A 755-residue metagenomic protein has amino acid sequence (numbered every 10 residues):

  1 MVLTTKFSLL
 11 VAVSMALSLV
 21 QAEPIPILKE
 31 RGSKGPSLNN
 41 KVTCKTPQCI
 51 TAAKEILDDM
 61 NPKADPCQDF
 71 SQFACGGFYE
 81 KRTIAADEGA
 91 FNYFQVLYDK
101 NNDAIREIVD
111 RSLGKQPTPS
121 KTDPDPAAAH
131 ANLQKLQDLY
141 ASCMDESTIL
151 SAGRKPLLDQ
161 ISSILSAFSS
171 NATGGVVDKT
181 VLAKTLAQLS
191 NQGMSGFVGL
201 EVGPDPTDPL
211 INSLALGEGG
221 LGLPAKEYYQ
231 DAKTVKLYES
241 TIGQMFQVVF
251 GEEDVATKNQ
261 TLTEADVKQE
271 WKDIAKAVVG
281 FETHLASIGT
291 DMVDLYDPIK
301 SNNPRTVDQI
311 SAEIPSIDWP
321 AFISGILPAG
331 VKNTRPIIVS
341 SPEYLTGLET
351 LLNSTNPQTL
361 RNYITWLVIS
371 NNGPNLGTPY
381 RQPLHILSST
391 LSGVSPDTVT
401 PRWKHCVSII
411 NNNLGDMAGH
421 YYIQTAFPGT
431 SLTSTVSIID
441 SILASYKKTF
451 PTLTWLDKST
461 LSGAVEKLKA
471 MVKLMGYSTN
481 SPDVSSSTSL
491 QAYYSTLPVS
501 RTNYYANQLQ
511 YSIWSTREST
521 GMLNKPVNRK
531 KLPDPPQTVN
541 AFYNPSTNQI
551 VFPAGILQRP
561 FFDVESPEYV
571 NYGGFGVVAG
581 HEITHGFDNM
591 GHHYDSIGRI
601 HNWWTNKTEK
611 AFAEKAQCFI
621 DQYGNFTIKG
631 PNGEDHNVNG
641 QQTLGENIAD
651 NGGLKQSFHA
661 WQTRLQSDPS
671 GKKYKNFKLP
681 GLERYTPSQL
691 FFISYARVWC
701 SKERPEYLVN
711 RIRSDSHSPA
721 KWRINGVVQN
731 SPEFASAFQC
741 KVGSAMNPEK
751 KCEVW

Functional and structural regions predicted by a protein language model:
M1-P26: Fungal secretory targeting signals
A22-S37: Fungal extracellular Ser/Thr-rich, low-complexity intrinsically disordered regions
E23, L38, P47, A312-S316 (+6 more regions): Intrinsically disordered, low-complexity linker/terminal regions across diverse proteins
G35-D58: Short, Gly/Pro- and small/polar-rich lid/capping loops
C44-C49, A64-D69, F73-S151: Active-site-surrounding "flap" and adjacent substrate/cofactor-binding loops of secreted or lumenal enzymes, prototyped
I56, K81-A85, I108, A225-E227 (+4 more regions): Short, solvent-exposed loop/turn and secondary-structure capping segments
D59-K81, E227-Q247, L456, L644 (+1 more regions): Hydrophobic/aromatic-rich, well-ordered segments within soluble, folded domains that form packed cores
R106-S441, S478, V499: Noncatalytic, helix-rich "gating/capping" subdomain that lines the substrate-entry/channel surface of large enzyme
